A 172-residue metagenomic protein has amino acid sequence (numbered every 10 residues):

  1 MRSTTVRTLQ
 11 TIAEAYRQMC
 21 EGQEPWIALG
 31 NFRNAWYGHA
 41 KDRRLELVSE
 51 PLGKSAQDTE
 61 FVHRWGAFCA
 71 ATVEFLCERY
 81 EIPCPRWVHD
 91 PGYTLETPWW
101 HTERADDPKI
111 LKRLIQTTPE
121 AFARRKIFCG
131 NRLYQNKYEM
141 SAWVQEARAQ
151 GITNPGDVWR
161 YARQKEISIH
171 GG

Functional and structural regions predicted by a protein language model:
R2-A105: Charged, helix-prone or intrinsically disordered regulatory segments positioned adjacent to compact structured domains
E78-G172: Charge-dense, extended regions
